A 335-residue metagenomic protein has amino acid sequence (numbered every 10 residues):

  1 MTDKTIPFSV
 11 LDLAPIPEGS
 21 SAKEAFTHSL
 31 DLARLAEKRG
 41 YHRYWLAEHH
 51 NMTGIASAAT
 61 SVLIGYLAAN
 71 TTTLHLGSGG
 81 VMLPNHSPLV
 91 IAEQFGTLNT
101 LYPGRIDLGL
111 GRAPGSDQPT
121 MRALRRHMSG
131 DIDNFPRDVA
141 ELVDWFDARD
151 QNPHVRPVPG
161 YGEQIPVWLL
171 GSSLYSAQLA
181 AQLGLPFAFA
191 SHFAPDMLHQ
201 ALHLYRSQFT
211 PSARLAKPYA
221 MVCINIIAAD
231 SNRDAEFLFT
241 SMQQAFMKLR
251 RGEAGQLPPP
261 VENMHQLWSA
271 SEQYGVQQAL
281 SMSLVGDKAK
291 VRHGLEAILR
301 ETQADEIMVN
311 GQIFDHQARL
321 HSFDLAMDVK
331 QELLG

Functional and structural regions predicted by a protein language model:
M1-T71: N-terminal beta1-alpha1-beta2 module of alpha/beta enzyme domains
T2-K4, E37, I64-T72, N99-R105 (+3 more regions): Acidic (Asp/Glu)-rich catalytic clusters
P7, L11-A22, P84-D147, F187: Flexible, glycine-rich active-site loops centered on histidine and acidic residues that chelate a metal or position
F8, A36, G40, E48 (+6 more regions): Conserved, mostly hydrophobic/aromatic
F8-D12, Y44-L46, L76-S78, I106-L110 (+4 more regions): Hydrophobic faces of well-ordered beta-strands that scaffold small-molecule active sites in alpha/beta enzyme cores
D12-T27, V81-L89, Y161-G171, A279-K288: Active-site mouth loops of central-metabolism enzymes
M128-R156, M197-Q303, L334: An alpha-helical appendage that flanks or caps ligand/catalytic pockets
A177, A181-D196, A201-L202: A conserved active-site cap/scaffold subdomain adjacent to cofactor or substrate pockets
